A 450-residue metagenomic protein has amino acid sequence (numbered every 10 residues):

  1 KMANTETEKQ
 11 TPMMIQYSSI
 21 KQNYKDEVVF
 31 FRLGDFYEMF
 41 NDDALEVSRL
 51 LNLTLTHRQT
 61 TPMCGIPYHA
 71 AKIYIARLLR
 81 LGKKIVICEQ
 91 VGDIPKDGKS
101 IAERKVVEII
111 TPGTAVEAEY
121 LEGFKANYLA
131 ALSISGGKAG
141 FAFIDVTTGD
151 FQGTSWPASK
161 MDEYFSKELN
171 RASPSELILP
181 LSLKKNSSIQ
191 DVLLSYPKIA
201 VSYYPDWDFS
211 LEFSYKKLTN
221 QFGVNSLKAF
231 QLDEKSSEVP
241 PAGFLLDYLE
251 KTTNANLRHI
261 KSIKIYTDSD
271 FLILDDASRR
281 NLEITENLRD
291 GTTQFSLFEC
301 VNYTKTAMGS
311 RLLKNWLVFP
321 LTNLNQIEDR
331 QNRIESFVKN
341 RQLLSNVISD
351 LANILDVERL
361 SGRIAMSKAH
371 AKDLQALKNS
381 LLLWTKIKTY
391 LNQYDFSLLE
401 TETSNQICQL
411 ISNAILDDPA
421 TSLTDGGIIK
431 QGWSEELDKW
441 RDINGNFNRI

Functional and structural regions predicted by a protein language model:
K1-R311, V318-L321, N325-K339, S349 (+4 more regions): Basic, polar low-complexity surface loops/patches
R171, S345-L351, K372: Cytochrome P450
D206, K216, S262, L351-I450: Charged, amphipathic alpha-helical segments characteristic of ABC-type P-loop ATPases involved in chromosome
R341-L344, L437: Active-site oxyanion-binding pockets that recognize sulfate/phosphate
